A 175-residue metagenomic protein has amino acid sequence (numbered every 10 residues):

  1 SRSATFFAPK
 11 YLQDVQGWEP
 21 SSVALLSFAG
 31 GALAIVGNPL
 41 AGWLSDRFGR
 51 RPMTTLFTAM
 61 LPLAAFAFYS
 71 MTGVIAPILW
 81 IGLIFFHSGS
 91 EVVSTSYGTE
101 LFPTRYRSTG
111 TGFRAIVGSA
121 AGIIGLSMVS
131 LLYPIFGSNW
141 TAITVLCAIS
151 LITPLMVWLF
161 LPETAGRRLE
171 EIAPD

Functional and structural regions predicted by a protein language model:
S1-I35, L126: Extracytoplasmic gate region of multi-pass secondary transporters
L12-Q13, L44-S45, V129-G137: Interfacial helix-cap and linker-helix signal at transmembrane-aqueous boundaries of multi-pass secondary transporters
G37-G49: Helix-to-loop junctions at the C-terminal end of transmembrane segments in multipass secondary transporters
P52-F66: Structural signature of the two symmetry-related core transmembrane helices
Y69-L79: Helix-loop junctions at membrane interfaces in 12-TM secondary transporters
G89-F102: Intracellular juxtamembrane helix-capping segments at the cytosolic ends of symmetry-related transmembrane helices
R105-F136: A late C-terminal transmembrane helix in Major Facilitator Superfamily
Y133-A148: A membrane-interface helix-boundary motif in multi-pass transporters
